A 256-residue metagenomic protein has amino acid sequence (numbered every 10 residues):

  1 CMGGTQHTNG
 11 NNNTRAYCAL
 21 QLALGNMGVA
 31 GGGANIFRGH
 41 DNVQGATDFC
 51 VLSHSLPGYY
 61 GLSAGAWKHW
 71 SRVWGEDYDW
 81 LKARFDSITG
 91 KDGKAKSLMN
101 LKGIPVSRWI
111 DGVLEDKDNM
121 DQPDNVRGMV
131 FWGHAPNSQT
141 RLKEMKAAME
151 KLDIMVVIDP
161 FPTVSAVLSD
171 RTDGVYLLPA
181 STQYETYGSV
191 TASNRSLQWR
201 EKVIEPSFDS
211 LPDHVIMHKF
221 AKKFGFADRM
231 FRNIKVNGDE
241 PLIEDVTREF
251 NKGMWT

Functional and structural regions predicted by a protein language model:
C1-A16, A23-V29, I36-W255: Non-catalytic alpha/beta scaffold blocks inside enzyme catalytic domains
